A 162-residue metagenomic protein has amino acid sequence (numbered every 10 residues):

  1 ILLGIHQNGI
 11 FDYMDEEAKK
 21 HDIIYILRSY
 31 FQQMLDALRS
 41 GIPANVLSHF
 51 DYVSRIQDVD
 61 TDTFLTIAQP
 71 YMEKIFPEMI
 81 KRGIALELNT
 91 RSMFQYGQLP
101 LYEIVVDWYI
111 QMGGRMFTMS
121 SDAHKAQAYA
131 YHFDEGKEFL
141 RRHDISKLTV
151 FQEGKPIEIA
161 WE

Functional and structural regions predicted by a protein language model:
L2-R82: Extended substrate/RNA-proximal surfaces in nucleic-acid metabolism proteins
T61-E162: Charged catalytic cores and adjacent phosphate/nucleic-acid-binding surfaces used for phosphate/nucleic-acid chemistry
